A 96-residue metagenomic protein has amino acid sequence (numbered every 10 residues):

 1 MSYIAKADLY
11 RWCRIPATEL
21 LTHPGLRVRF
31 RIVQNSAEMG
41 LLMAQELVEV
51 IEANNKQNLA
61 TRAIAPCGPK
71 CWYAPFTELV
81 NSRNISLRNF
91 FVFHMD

Functional and structural regions predicted by a protein language model:
M1-T22: Small-residue-rich anion-binding loops in enzyme active sites
T22-D96: N-terminal active-site beta-alpha-beta segment that forms phosphate/nucleotide-binding and substrate-recognition loops
